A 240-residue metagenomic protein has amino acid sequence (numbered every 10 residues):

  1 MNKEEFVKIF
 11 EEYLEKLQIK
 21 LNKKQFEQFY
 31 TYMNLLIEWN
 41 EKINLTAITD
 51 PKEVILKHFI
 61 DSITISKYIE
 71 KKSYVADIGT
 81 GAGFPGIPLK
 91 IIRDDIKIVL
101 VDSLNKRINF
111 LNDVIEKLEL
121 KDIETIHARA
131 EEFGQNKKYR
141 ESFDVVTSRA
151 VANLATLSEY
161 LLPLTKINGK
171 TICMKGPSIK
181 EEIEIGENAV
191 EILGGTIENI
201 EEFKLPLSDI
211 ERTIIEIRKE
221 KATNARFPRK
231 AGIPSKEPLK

Functional and structural regions predicted by a protein language model:
M1-A76, N109, D113-I123: Class I SAM-dependent transferase core
T49, H127-R129, N199-E201: Short loop/edge segments at beta-strand edges and connector loops that shape dinucleotide/nucleotide cofactor-binding
I63-A152, S158: Conserved SAM/SAH cofactor-binding pocket of Class I
R93, T165-I167: Helix-to-beta-strand junctions that scaffold the AdoMet/dcAdoMet cofactor pocket in Class I SAM-dependent enzymes
K97, D122-E124, K170, T196-N199: Conserved beta-strand segments of alpha/beta enzyme cores
R107-N109, I179, I183: Short alpha-helix immediately C-terminal to the canonical SAM-binding loop
N168-E181: Conserved beta-strand signature within the Rossmann-like core of class I S-adenosyl-L-methionine
E184-K240: SAM/dcSAM-binding transferase cores
